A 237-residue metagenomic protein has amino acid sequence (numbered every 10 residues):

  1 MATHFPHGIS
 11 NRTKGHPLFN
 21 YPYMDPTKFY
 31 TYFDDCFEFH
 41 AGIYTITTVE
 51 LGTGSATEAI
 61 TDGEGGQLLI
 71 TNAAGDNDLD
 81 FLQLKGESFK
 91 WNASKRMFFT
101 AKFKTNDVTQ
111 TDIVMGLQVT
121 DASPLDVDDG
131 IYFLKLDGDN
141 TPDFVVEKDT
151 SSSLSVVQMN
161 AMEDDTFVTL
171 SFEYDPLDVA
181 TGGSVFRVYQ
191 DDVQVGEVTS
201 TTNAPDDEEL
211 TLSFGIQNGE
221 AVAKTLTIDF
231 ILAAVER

Functional and structural regions predicted by a protein language model:
A2-E50: Extracellular carbohydrate-recognition regions
C36, D229-A233: Extracellular beta-strand elements of beta-rich domains used for carbohydrate recognition/degradation or cell-matrix
G42-L69: Extracellular glycan-recognition surfaces and repeat-rich motifs
I70-D143: Secretory/extracellular carbohydrate-interaction modules and structurally similar beta-sandwich "look-alikes"
F99-A101, D165-V179, F186-V188: Short tryptophan-centered beta-strand motifs in secreted/extracellular beta-sheet-rich domains of glycan-recognition
E147-T169: Short, aromatic/His-centered strand-loop micro-motif at the edge of beta-sheets
R187, G219-D229: Extracellular carbohydrate recognition
Q190-L210: Short, solvent-exposed beta-strand-to-loop segments that form ligand-recognition rims of beta-rich domains
